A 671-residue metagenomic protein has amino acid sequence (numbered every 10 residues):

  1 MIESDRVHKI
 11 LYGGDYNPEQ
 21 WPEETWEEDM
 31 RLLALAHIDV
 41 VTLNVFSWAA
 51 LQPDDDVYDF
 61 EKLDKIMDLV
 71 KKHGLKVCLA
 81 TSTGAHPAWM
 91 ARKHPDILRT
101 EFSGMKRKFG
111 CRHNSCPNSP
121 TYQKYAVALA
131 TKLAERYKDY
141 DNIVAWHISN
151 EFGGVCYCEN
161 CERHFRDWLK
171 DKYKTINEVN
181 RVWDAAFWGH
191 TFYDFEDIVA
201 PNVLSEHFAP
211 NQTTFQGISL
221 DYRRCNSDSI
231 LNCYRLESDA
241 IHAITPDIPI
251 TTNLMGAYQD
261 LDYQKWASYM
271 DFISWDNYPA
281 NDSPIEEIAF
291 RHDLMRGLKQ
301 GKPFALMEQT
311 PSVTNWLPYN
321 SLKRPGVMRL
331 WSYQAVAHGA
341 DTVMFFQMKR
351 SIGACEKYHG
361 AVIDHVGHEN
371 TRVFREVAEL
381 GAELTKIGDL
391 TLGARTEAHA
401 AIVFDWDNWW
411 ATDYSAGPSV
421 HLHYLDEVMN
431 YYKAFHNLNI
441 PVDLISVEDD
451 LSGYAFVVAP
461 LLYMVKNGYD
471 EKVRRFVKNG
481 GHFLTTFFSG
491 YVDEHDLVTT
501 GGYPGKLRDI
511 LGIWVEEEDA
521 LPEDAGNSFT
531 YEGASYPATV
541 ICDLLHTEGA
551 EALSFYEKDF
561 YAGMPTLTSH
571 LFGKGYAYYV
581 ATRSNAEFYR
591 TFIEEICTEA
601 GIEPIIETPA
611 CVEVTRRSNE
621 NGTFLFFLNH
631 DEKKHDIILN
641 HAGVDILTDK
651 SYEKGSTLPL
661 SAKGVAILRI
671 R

Functional and structural regions predicted by a protein language model:
M1-T42, P53, D68-K72, L390: N-terminal carbohydrate-binding accessory modules
H8-I10, H37-D39, K71-V77, D139-V144 (+6 more regions): Short, well-ordered coil/turn segments that N-cap beta-strands
L11-W21, F46-E61, K108-V127, S149-C156 (+6 more regions): The substrate-binding groove and active-site-proximal loops of carbohydrate-active enzymes, especially glycoside
G14, L33, V41, V70 (+8 more regions): Conserved, mostly hydrophobic/aromatic
W21-L35, A126-K132, M255-K265, R324-S332: Short, acidic/polar
E28-A34, T42-M105, E237-I244: Aromatic-lined substrate-binding rim segments of carbohydrate-active enzymes
S103-F272, D276-F290: Polysaccharide-binding and catalytic clefts of secreted carbohydrate-active enzymes
I198, N202, D247, G256 (+2 more regions): Carbohydrate-binding surfaces of carbohydrate-active enzymes
